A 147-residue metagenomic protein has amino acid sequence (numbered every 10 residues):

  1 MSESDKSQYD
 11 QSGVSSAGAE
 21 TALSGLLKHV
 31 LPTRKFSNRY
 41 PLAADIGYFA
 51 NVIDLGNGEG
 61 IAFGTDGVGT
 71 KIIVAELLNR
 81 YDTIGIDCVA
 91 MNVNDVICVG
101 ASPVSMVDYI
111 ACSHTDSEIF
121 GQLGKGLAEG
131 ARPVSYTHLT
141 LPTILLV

Functional and structural regions predicted by a protein language model:
S2-C98: N-terminal glycine-rich phosphate/pyrophosphate-binding loops that anchor nucleotide-derived ligands and cofactors
V14, D87, N92-C98, S102-Y136: Alpha/propeptide regions of enzymes that mature by internal proteolysis
T65, V107, L139: Active-site flanking residues adjacent to catalytic metal/cofactor-binding acidic residues
G69, A111, T143: Short, glycine/acidic-enriched loop or turn micro-motifs at the edges of active sites
R80-I84, G124-G126, T140: Short, low-complexity, polar/charged sequence segments that are solvent-exposed and flexible
G100, T143-I144: Intrinsically disordered, low-complexity regions enriched for glutamine and histidine
T137-T143: Conserved small/polar residues in nucleotide/adenosyl-binding loops
